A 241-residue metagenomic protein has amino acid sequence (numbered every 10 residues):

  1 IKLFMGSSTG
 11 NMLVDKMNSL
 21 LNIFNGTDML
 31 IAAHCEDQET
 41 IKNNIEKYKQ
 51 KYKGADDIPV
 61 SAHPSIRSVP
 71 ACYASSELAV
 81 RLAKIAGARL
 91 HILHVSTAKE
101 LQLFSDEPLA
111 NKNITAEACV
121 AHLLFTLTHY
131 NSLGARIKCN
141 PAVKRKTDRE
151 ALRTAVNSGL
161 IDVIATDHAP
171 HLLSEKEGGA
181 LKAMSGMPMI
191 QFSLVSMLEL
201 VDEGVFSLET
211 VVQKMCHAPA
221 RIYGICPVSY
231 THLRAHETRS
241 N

Functional and structural regions predicted by a protein language model:
K2-I164: Histidine/acidic residue-rich metal-binding segments in metalloenzymes
I66-P70, L181-G186: A short glycine-threonine-serine/GTX helix/turn-capping micro-motif
R81, L198-D202: Short glycine/serine- and small hydrophobic-enriched flexible loop segments
A98-K99, A121-H122, A169-L173, H217-R221: Short, catalytically relevant binding-site loops at active-site mouths
I114-A118, L160-L181, M187, A235: Short acidic/histidine-rich active-site segments
K182-S196: Gly/Ser/Thr-rich active-site loops/lids in small-molecule metabolic enzymes that frequently grip phosphoryl groups
E199, F206-V228: Mid-to-C-terminal alpha-helical segments outside catalytic/metal-binding sites
T231-T238: Conserved small/polar residues in nucleotide/adenosyl-binding loops
